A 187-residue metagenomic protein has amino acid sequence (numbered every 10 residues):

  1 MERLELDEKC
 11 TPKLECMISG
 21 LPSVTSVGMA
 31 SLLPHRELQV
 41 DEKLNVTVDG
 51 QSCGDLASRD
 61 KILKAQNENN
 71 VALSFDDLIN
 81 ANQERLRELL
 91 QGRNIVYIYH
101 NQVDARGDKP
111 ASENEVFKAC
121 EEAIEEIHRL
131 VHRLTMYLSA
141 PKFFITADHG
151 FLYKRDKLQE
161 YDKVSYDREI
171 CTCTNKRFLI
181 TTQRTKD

Functional and structural regions predicted by a protein language model:
M1-D187: Feature captures the catalytic ectodomains and active-site-proximal regions of enzymes that hydrolyze or transfer
